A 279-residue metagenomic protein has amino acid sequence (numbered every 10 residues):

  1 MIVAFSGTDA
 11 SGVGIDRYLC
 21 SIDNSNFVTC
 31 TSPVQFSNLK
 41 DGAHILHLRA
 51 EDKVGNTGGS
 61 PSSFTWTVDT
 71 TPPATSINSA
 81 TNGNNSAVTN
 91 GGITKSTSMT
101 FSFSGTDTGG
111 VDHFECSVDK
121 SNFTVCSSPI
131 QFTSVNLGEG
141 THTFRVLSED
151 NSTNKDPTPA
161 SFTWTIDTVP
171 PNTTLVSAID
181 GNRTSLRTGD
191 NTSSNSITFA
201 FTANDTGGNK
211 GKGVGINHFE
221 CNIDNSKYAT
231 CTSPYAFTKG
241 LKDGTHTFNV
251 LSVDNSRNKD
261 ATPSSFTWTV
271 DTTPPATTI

Functional and structural regions predicted by a protein language model:
M1-I279: Low-complexity, disordered linker/stalk regions enriched in Pro/Thr/Ser/Gly
